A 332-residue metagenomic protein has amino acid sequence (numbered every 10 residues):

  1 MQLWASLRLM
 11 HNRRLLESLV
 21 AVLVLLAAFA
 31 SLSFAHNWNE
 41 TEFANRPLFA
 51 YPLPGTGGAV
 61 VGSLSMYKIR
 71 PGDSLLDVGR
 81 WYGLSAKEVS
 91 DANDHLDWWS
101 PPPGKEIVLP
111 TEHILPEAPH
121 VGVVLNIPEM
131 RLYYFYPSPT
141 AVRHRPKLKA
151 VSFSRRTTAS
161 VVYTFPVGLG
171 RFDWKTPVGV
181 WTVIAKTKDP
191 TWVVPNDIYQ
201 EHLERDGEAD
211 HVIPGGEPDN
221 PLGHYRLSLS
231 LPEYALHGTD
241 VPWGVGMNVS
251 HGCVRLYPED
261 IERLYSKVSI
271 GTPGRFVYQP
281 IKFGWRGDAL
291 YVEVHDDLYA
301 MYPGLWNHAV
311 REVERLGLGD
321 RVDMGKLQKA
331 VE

Functional and structural regions predicted by a protein language model:
L7-L19: Bacterial N-terminal signal peptides that target proteins for export
V20-A28: Bacterial N-terminal signal peptides
S33-N37: Boundary at the C-terminal end of the N-terminal hydrophobic targeting segment
P47-L84: Primarily a LysM-type cell-wall glycan-binding module
R70-S100, T157-T164: LysM (lysin motif) carbohydrate-binding repeats in extracellular/periplasmic proteins that recognize
G72, G104-I107, G271-G274: Loop/turn positions that initiate beta-strands
S85-K87, P102-V194, H295-Y299, E314-E332: Cell wall/extracellular polymer interaction/catalysis modules
D197-E332: Exported/periplasmic cell-wall-interacting domains
